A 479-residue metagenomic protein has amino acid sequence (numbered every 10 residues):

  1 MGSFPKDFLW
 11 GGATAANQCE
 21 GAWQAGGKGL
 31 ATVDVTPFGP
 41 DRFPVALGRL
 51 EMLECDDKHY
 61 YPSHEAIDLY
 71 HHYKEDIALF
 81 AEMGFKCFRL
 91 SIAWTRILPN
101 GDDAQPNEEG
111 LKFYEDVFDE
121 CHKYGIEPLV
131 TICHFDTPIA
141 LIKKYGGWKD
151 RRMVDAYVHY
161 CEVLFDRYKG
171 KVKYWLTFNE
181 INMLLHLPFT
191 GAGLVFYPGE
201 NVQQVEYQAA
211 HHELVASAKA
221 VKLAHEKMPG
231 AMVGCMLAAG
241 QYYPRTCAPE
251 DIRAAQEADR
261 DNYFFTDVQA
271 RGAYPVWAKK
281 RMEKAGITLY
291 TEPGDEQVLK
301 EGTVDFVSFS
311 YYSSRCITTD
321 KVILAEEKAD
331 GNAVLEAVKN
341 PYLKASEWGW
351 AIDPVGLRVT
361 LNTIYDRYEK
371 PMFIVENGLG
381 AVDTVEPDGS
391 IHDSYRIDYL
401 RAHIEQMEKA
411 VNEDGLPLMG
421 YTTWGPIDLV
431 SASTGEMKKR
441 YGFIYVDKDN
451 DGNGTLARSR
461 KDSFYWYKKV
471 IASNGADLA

Functional and structural regions predicted by a protein language model:
M1-D57, A81-E82, N100-D102, L111-A479: Active-site region of glycoside hydrolase catalytic domains
K58-H72, K149-R152: Active-site mouth loops of central-metabolism enzymes
S63, Y70, G101-A104, E347: Short, flexible active-site loop motifs that bind/organize anionic cofactors or intermediates
D68, H72-A93, E301-F306: Catalytic domains of carbohydrate-active enzymes, especially glycoside hydrolases
I92-P106: Glycine-rich, proline-tolerant flexible connector loops at the mouths of alpha/beta enzymes
